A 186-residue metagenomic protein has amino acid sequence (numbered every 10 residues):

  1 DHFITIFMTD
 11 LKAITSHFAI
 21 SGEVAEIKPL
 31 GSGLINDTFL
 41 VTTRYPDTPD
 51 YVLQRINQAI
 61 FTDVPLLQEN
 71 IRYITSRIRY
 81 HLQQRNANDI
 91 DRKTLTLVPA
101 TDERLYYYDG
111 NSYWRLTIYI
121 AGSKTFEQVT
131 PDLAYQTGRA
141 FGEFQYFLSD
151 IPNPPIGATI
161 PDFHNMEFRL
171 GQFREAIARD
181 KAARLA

Functional and structural regions predicted by a protein language model:
D1-F7: Short, Lys/Arg-enriched N-terminal segments with co-localized hydrophobic residues within the first ~10-30 amino acids
F7-I27: Juxta-kinase regulatory segment immediately upstream of eukaryotic protein kinase catalytic domains
E26-R174, A178: Conserved ATP-binding subdomain of kinase catalytic cores across diverse folds
A183-A186: Loop-centered beta-sheet repeat module
